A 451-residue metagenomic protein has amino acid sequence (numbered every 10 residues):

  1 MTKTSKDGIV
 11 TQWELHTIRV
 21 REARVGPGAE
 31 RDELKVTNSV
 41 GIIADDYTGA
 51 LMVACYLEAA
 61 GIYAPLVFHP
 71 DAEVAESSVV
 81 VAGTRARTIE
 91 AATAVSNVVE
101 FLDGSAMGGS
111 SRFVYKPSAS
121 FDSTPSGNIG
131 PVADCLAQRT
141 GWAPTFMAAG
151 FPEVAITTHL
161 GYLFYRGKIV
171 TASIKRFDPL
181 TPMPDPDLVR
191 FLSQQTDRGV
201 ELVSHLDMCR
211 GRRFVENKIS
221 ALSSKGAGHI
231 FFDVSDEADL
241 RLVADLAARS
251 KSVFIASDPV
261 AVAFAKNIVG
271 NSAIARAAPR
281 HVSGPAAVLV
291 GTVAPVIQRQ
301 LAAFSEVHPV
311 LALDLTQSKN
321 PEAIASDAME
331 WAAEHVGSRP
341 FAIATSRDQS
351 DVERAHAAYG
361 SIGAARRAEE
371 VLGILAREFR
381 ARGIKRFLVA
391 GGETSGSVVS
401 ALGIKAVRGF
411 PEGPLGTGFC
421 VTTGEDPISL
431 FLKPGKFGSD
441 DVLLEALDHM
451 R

Functional and structural regions predicted by a protein language model:
V36-G41, Y63, V67-F68, A94 (+2 more regions): Cap/lid and interdomain-hinge subdomains that line or gate substrate/regulatory clefts in soluble alpha/beta enzymes
N38-G61: N-terminal signal-anchor module of multipass membrane proteins
S39-A44, V80-T88, S111-D122, D233 (+3 more regions): Short glycine-rich or small-residue beta-strand-to-loop segments that form or flank ligand, phosphate, metal/Fe-S
V53-C55, P125-I129, I156-Y165, F214-V215 (+6 more regions): Short acidic, glycine/serine/threonine-rich loops at helix termini
I62-G83: N-terminal glycine-rich anion-binding loops that anchor highly charged ligand groups
R166-M329: Conserved, well-structured core segments that form the ligand-binding/active-site neighborhood of functional domains
R339-A390: C-terminal structural cap/anchor segments
I384-K385, E393-V442: Conserved, well-ordered active-site substructure
